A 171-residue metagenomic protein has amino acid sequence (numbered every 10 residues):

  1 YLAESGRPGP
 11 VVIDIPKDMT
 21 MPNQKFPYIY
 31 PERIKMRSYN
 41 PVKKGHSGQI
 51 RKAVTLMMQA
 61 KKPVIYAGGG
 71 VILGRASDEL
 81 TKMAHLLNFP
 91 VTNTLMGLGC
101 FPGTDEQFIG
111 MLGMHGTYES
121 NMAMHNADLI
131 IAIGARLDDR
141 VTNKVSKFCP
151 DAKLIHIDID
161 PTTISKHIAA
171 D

Functional and structural regions predicted by a protein language model:
Y1-L2, Y28-Y30, A76-N88, V145-P150: Short, solvent-exposed amphipathic alpha-helical segments in soluble enzyme and RNA/protein-processing domains
L2-Q59: Conformationally flexible catalytic loops at phosphate/diphosphate-handling active centers
V12-P16, Y66, A132-G134, D158: Short beta-strand segments
D14, N88-L95, I155-D158: Short internal beta-strands
I15-M21, G69-V71, L137, P161: Glycine-rich beta-alpha junction loops
N23-F26, A76, T104, H167: Short, well-ordered secondary-structure micro-motifs
G45-H46, K52-I130: Anionic-ligand anchoring segments at beta-strand to alpha-helix junctions in alpha/beta enzyme folds, i.e., glycine
G97-D171: Glycine-rich, acidic loop regions that bind phosphate or pyrophosphate groups
